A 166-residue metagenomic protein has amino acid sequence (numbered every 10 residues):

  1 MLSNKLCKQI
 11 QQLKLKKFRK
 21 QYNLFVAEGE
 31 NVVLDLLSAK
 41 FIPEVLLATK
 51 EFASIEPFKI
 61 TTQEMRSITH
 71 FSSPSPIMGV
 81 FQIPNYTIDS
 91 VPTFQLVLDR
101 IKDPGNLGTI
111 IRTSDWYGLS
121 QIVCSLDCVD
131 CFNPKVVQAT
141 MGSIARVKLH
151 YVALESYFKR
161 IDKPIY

Functional and structural regions predicted by a protein language model:
M1-K50, C128-V129: Boundary-proximal intrinsically disordered activation/regulatory segments immediately upstream of a helical core
Q21-L24, I42-V45, I55-E56, S120-I122 (+2 more regions): Short active-site oxyanion
V26, L47, M78-V80, L96-V97 (+1 more regions): Structural motif
S38, I88-Y166: RNA substrate-binding interface of SAM-dependent RNA methyltransferases
L46-K59, F81-Q82: Flexible, acidic active-site loops/lids enriched in D/E/S/T/G that coordinate Mg2+ and/or position polar
A48-T49, I60-Q63, S125, V152-L154: Conserved beta-strand termini and adjacent loop/short-helix elements that scaffold enzyme active sites in alpha/beta
S54-R66, T93, P164-I165: Active-site regions of enzymes building and remodeling cell-envelope glycoconjugates
S72, I77, F81-S90, C128: Acidic/glycine-rich phosphate/pyrophosphate-binding loops and surrounding catalytic core that coordinate Mg2+
